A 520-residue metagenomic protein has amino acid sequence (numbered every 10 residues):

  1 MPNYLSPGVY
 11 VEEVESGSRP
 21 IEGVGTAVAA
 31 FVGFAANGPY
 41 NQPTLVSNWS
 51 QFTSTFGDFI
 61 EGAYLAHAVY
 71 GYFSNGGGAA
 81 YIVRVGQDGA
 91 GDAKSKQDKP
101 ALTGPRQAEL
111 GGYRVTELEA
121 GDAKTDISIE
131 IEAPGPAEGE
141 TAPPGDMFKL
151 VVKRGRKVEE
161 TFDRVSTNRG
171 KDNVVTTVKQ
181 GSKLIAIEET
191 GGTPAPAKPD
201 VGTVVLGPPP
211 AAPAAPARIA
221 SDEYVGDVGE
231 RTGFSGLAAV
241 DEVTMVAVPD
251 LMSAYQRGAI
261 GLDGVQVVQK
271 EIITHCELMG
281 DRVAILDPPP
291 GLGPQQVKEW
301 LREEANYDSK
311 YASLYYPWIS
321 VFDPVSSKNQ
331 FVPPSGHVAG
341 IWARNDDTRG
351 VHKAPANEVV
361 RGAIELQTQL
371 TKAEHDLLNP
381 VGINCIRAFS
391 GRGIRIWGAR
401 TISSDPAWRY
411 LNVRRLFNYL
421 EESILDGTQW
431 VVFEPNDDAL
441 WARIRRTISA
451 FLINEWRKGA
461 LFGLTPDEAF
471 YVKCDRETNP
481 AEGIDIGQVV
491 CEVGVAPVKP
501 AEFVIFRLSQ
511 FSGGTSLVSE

Functional and structural regions predicted by a protein language model:
M1, M147, K179-Q180, I187 (+6 more regions): Detector for methionine-enriched segments
M1-E109, R114-D122, A137-M147, V151-V158 (+2 more regions): Structured, hydrophobic secondary-structure cores that serve as assembly/anchoring elements
F31, I82, K157, R164 (+5 more regions): Detector for intrinsically disordered, low-structure N-terminal pre-sequences
K96-P105, K124-I131, G155-G191, V504-L508: Short amphipathic beta-strand/extended segments with alternating polar/hydrophobic composition
A108, E140-P143, T167-K179, E188-K198 (+2 more regions): Generic structural signal for beta-strand residues in well-ordered domains
T193-E230: Long, low-complexity, polar/charged, intrinsically disordered or flexibly structured peripheral segments
